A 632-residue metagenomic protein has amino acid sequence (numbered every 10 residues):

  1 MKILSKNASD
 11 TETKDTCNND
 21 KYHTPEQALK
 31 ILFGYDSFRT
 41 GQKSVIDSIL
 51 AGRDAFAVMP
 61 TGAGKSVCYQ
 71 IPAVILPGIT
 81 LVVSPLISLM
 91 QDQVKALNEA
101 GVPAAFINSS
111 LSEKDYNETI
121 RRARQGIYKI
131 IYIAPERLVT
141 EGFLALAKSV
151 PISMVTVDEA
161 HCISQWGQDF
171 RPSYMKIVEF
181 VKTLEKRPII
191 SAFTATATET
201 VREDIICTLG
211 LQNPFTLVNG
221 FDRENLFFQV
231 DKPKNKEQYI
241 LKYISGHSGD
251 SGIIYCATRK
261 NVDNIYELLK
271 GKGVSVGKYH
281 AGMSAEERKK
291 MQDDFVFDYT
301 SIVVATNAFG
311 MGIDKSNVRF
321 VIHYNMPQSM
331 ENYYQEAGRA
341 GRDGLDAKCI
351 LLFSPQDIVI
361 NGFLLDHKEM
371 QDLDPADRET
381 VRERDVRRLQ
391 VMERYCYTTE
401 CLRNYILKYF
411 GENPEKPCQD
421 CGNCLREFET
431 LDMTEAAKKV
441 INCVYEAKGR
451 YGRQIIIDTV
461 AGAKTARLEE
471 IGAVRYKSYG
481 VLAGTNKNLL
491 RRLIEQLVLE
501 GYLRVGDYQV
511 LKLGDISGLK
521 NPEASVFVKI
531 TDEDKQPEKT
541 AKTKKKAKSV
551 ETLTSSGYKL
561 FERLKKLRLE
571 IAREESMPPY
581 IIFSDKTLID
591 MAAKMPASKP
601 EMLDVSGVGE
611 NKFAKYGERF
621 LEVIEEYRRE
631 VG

Functional and structural regions predicted by a protein language model:
M1-A28, V359, L373-P375, R384-V386 (+1 more regions): Accessory DNA-binding and partner-docking regions appended to nucleic-acid-acting proteins, especially the terminal
D10-H23, Q27-L32, D36-T40, S44-S66 (+4 more regions): Helicase motor core with emphasis on the C-terminal RecA-like subdomain
I49, I244, F295, C396 (+2 more regions): Short helix-to-turn junction characteristic of helix-turn-helix DNA-binding domains, especially the helix
T380-F410: Short, charged low-complexity linear segments at domain edges
